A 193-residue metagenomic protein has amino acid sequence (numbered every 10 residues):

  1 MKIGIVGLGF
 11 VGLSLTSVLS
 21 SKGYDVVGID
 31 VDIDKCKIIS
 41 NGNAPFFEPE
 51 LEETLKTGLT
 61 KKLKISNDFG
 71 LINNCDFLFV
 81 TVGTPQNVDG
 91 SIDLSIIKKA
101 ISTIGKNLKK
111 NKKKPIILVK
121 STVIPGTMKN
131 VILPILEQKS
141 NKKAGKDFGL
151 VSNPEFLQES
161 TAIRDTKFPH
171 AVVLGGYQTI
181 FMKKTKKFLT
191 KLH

Functional and structural regions predicted by a protein language model:
M1-H193: Structural/interface elements that position substrates and couple domains in central-metabolism enzymes
